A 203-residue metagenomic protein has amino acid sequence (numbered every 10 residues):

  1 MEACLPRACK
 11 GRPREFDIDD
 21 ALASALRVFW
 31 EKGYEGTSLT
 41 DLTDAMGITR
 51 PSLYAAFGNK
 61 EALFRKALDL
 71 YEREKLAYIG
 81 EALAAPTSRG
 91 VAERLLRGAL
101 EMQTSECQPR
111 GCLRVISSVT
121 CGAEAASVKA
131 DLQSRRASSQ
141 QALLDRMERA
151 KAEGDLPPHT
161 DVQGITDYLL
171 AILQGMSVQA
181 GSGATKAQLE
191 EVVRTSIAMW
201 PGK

Functional and structural regions predicted by a protein language model:
M1-F16, H159: N-terminal intrinsically disordered/low-complexity leader segments
D20, S24, V28-A62, K66: Helix-turn-helix
A23, R73, R89-T104, S134 (+2 more regions): Amphipathic alpha-helical segments that line or abut small-molecule/effector binding pockets and mediate allosteric
K66, I79-R110, V162-L169: Hydrophobic alpha-helical connector segments
L76, A126-E153, G164, E191: Amphipathic alpha-helical packing segments from all-alpha helical-bundle domains
V91-A92, E106-A130: Amphipathic alpha-helical segments used for helix-helix packing
M102-S105, R149, L169-A187, M199-K203: Amphipathic C-terminal alpha-helical segment
R110-I116, T160-Q179, E191-M199: Hydrophobic alpha-helical segments that form the core of small-molecule binding pockets and/or dimer interfaces
